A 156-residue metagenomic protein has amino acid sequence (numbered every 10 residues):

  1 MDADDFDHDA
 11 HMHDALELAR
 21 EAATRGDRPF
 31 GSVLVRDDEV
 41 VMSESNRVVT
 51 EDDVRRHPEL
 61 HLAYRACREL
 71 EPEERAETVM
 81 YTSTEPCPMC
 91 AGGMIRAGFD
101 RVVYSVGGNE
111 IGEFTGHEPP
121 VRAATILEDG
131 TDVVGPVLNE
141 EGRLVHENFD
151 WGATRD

Functional and structural regions predicted by a protein language model:
M1-A22, P86, G93-D156: Zinc-dependent deaminase
H8, M12-D14, V49-A66: Acidic helix/loop or adjacent segment enriched in Glu/Asp that either coordinates divalent metal
A15, A19-A22, S32, M42 (+2 more regions): Small-residue (primarily alanine) positions within well-ordered alpha-helices, especially packing/interaction faces
G26-F30, A76: Short, basic and Ser/Thr-rich N-terminal targeting/leader segments
F30-D38: Short beta-strand scaffold segments in enzyme catalytic cores
V41-V48: Short beta->alpha transition motifs characteristic of CBS
R55, L60-M89: Short HxH-centered metal-ligating active-site micro-motif
